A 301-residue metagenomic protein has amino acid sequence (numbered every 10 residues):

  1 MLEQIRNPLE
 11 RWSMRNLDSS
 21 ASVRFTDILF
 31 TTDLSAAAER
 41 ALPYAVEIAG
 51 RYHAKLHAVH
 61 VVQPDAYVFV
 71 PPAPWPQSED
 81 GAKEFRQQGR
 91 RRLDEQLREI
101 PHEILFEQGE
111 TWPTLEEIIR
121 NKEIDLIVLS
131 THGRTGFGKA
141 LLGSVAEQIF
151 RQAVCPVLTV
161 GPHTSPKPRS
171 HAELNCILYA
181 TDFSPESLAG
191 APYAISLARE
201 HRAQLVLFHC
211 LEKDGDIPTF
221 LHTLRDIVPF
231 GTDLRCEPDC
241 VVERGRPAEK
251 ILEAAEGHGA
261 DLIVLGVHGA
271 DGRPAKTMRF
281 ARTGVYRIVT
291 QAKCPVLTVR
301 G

Functional and structural regions predicted by a protein language model:
M1-D18, R24, E116-P166, E256-G301: Gly/Ser-rich helix-loop-strand patches that form or flank binding pockets for ribonucleotide-derived cofactors
R6, R15-P76, A172-T219, V228-D239 (+2 more regions): Small/aliphatic-rich secondary-structure junction motif
V46, D94, E147, I195 (+3 more regions): Active-site phosphate/pyrophosphate- and oxyanion-stabilizing loops and adjacent acidic/basic residues in soluble
H57-V59, E103-E107, L158, V206-F208 (+2 more regions): General small-molecule cofactor/ligand-binding pocket signal
P76-R91, R273: A short acidic, glycine-rich active-site loop that binds or catalyzes chemistry on phosphate/adenosine moieties
F106-L115, V242-K250: Charged docking surfaces used in two-component/phosphorelay signaling
H163-N175: Intrinsically disordered, low-complexity Ser/Thr-rich linker and spacer segments in cell-wall-related proteins
